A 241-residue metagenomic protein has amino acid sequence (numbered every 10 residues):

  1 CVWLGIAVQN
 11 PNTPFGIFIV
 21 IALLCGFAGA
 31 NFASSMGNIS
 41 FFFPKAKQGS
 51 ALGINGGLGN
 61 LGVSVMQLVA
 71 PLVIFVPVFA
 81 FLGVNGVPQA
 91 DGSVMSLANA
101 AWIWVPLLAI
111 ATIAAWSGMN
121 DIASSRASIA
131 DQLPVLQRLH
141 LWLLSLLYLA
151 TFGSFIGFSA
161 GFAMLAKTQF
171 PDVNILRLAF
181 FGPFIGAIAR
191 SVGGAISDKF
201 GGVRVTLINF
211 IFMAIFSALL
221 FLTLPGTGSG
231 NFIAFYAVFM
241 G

Functional and structural regions predicted by a protein language model:
P14-A30, N231-G241: Hydrophobic core of transmembrane alpha-helices in multi-pass small-molecule transporters, especially MFS/SLC-type
G29, G49-F75: Glycine-rich segments within core transmembrane alpha-helices of 12-TM secondary carriers
A30-F43: Intracellular juxtamembrane helix-capping segments at the cytosolic ends of symmetry-related transmembrane helices
V105-S125: C-terminal membrane-cytosol helix-exit motif in multi-pass small-molecule transporters
N120-S145: Juxtamembrane intracellular "pre-TM" segments in multi-pass secondary transporters
H140-S191: Extracytoplasmic gate region of multi-pass secondary transporters
R190-G202: Helix-to-loop junctions at the C-terminal end of transmembrane segments in multipass secondary transporters
V203-G241: C-terminal transmembrane helical hairpin of 12-TM major facilitator-type secondary transporters
